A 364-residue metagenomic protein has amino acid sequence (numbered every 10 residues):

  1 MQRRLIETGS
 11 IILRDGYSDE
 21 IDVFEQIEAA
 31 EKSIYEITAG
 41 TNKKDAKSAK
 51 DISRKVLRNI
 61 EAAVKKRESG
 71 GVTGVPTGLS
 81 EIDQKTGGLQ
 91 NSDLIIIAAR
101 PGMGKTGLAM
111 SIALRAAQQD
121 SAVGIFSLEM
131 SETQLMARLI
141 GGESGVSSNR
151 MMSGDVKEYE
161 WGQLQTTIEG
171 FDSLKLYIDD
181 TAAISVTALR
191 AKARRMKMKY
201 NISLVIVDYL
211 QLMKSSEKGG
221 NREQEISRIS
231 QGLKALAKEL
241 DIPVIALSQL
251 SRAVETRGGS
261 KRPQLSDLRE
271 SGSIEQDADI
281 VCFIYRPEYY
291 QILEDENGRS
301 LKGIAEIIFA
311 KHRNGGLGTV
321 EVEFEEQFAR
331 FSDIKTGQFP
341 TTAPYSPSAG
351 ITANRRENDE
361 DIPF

Functional and structural regions predicted by a protein language model:
M1-E68, M103, G145, I362-F364: Short, small/acidic-rich helices and loops at N termini and domain boundaries of DNA replication/processing enzymes
K44-V146, Q165-T166, S173, M198: The Walker A/P-loop phosphate-binding site
I82, D208, D279: Non-catalytic, usually N-terminal nucleic-acid engagement modules in DNA/RNA processing proteins
Q84, R115-N201, S215, V320-E323 (+1 more regions): Cytosolic-facing regulatory segments adjacent to core modules
I96, L204-I206, C282: Structural motif
E129-M130, A246-S251, R313: A short beta-strand-to-loop transition that corresponds to the Sensor-1 phosphate-sensing loop of AAA+ P-loop ATPases
T187-I202, G219, Q231-L240, A253-F364: C-terminal regions of RecA-like/P-loop NTPase motor modules
I202-A246: Helical hairpin unit composed of two closely spaced alpha helices linked by a short loop
